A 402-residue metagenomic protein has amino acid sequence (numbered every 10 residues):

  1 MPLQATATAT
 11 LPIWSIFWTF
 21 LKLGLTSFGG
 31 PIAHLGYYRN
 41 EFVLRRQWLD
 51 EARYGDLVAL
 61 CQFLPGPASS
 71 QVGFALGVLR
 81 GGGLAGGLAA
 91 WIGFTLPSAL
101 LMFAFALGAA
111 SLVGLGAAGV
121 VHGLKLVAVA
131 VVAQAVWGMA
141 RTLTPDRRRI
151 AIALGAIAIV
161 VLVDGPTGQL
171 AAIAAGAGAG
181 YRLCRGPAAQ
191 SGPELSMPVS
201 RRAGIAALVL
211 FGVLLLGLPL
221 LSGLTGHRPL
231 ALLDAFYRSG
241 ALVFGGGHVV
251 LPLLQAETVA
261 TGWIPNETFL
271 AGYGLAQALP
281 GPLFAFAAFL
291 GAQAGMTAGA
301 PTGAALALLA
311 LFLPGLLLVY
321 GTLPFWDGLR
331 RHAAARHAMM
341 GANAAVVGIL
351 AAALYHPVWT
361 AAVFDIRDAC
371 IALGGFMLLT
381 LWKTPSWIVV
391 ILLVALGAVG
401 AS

Functional and structural regions predicted by a protein language model:
M1-Q62, A75-S402: Multi-pass membrane proteins that catalyze or facilitate reactions on polyprenyl-/lipid-phosphate substrates and their
